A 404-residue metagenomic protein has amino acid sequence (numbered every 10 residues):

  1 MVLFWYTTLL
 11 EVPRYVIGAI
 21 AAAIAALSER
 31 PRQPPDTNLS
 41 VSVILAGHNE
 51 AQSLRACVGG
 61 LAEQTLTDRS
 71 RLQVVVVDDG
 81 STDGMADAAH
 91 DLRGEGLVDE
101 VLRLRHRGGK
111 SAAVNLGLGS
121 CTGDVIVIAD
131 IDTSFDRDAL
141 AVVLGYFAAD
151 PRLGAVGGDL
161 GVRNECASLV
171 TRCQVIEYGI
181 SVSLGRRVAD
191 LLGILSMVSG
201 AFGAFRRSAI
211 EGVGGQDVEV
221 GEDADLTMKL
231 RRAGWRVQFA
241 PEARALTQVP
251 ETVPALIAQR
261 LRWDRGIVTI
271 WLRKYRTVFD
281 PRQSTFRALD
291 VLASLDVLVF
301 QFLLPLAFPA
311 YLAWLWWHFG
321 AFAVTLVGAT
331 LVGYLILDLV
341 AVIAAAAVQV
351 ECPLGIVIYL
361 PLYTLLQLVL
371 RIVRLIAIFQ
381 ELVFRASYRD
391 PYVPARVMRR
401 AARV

Functional and structural regions predicted by a protein language model:
M1-G59: N-proximal low-complexity "stem/linker" segments adjacent to membrane-targeting elements
L10-P13, I20-A26, R32-P35, D296-F384: Membrane-embedded multi-pass helical conduit in multi-pass membrane proteins, especially envelope-biosynthetic
L39-S42, Q73, D225: Cell-envelope/extracellular polymer assembly enzymes that use nucleotide-activated donors
S53-R55, T82-D91, D138: Acidic helix N-cap motif at the loop->helix transition within catalytic regions of sugar-transfer enzymes
G59-R71: Short, acidic, metal-binding catalytic loop of nucleotide-sugar glycosyltransferases
T67, D78-D87, H106: A conserved acidic beta->alpha catalytic loop
R93-L97, L102-R103, S111-A113, G119 (+4 more regions): Long helical/loop segments within the catalytic core of UDP-sugar-dependent glycosyltransferases, especially the large
